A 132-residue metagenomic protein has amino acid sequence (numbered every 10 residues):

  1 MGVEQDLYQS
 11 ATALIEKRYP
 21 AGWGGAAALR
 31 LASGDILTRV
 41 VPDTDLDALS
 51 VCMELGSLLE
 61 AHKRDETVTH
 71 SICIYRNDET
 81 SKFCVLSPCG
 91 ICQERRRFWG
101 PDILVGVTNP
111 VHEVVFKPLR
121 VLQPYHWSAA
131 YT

Functional and structural regions predicted by a protein language model:
M1-G2, L37-R39: Polybasic, low-complexity association/targeting segments
M1-P20, R64-T132: C-terminal binding/interaction regions
E4-L7, L29, S50: Hydrophobic alpha-helical segments and helix-packing faces
G24-D35: Short beta-strand scaffold segments in enzyme catalytic cores
V40-V41, L119: Short clusters of small/polar residues that mark proteolytic maturation junctions
D43-D45, L122: A short acidic/small-residue loop/turn micro-motif
L46-L58: A short, polar/charged loop-to-alpha-helix boundary motif
